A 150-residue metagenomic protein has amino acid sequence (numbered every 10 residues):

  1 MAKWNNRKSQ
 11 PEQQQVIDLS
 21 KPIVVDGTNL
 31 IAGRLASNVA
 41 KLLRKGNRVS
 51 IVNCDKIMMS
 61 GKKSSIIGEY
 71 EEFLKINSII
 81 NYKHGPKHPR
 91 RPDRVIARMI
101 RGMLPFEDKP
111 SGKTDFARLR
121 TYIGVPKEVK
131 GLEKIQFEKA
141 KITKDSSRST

Functional and structural regions predicted by a protein language model:
A2-T150: Ribosome-associated RNA-binding proteins
